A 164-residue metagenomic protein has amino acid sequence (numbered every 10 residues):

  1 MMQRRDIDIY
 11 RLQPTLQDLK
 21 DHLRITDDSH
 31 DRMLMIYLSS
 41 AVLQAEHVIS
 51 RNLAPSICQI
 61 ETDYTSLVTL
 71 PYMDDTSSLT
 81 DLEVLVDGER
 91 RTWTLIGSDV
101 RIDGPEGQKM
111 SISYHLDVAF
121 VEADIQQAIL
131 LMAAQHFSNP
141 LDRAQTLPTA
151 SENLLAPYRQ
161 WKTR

Functional and structural regions predicted by a protein language model:
M1-R164: Divalent metal-cofactor coordination and adjacent catalytic microenvironments
